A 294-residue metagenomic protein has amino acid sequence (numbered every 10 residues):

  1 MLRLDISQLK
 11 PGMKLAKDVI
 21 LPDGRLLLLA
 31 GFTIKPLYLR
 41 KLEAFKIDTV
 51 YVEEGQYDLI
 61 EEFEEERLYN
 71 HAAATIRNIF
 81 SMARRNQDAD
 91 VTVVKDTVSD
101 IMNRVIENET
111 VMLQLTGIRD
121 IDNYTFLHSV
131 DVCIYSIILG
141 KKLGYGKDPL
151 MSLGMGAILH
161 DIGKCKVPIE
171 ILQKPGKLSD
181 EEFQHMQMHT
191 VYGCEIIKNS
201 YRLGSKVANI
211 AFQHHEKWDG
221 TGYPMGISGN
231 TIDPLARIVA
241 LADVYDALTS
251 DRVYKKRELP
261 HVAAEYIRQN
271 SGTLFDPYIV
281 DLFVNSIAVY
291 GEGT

Functional and structural regions predicted by a protein language model:
M1-F126: Non-catalytic interface/linker regions that flank or bridge core catalytic/transmembrane domains
L21, A73-T294: Histidine- and acidic-residue-rich, metal-dependent catalytic cores
